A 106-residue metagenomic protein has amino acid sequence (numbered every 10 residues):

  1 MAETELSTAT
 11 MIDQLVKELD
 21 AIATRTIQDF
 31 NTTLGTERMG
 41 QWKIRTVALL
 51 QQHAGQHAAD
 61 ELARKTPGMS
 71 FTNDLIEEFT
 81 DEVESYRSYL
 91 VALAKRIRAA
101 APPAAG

Functional and structural regions predicted by a protein language model:
A2-A100: Charged interaction/catalytic cores of defense and host-pathogen modules
A104-G106: Surface-exposed beta-loop interaction hotspot
